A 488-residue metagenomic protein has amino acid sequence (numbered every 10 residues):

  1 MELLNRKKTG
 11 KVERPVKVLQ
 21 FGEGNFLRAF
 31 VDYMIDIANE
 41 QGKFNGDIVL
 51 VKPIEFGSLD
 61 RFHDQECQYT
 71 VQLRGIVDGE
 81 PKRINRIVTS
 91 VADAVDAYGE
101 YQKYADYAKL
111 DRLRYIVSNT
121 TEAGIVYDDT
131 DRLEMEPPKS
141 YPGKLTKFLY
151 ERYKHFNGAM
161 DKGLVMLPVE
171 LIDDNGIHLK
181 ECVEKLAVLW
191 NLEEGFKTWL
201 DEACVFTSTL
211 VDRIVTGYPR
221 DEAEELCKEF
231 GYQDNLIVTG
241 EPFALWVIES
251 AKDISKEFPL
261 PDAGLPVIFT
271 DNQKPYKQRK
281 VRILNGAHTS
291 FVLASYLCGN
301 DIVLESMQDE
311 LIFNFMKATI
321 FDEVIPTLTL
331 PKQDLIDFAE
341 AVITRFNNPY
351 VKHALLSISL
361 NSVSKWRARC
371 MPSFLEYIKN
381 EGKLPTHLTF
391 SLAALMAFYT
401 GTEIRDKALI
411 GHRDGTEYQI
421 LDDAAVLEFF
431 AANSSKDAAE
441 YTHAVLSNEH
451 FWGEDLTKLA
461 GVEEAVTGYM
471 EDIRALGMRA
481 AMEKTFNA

Functional and structural regions predicted by a protein language model:
M1-A488: Substrate/ligand-engaging "lid" and interaction regions
